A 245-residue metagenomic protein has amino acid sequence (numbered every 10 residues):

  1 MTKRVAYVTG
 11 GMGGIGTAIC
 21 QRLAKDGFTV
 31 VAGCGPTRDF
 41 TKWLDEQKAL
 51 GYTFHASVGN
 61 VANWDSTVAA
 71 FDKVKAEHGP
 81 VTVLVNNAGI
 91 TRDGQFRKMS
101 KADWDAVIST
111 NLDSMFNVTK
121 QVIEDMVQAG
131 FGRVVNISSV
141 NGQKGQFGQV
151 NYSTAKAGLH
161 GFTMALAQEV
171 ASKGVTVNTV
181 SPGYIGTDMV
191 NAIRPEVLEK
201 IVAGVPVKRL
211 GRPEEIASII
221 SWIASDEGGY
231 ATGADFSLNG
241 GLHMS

Functional and structural regions predicted by a protein language model:
M12-G13: Conserved glycine-rich cofactor-binding loop
D26-W43: Conserved glycine-rich Rossmann-like NAD(P)H-binding loop of the short-chain dehydrogenase/reductase
Q95-F96, D103-I108, V190, I201: Substrate-binding pocket helix/loop in short-chain dehydrogenase/reductase
T119, A155, T163: Active-site helix of classical SDR
E124, Q168-S172, G229: Alpha-helical segment proximal to the catalytic Tyr-Lys
F131, R209-M244: C-terminal substrate-recognition "lid" of short-chain dehydrogenase/reductases
S139: Residue(s) in the substrate-gating loop at a strand-loop-helix junction that position the organic substrate next
